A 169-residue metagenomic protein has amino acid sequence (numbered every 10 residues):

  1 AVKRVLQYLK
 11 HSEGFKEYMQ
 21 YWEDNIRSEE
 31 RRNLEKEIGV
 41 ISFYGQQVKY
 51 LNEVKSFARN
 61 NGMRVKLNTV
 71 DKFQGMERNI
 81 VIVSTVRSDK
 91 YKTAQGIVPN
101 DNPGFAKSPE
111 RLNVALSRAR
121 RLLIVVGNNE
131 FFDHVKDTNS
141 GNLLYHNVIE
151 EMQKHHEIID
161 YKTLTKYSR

Functional and structural regions predicted by a protein language model:
A1-E53: Conserved helicase/translocase motor-coupling segment
V2, K66, S108-R111: Amphipathic coiled-coil/heptad-repeat helices and related helical stalk/stem segments that mediate oligomerization
I26, E30, K55-R59, K90-R169: Helicase C-terminal subdomain and adjacent C-terminal extension
E35, E77-I80, R120-R121: Active-site lining segments that contact anionic ligands and/or coordinate catalytic metals
I41, I82-S84, L116, I124: Structural motif
I41-F43, V70, V126: Short His-Asn-centered micro-motif
G45-Q46, K72, R87-S88, E130-F131: Conserved beta-strand elements of beta-rich interaction domains across eukaryotes, especially beta-propellers
N52-A94, V98-P99: Conserved motor-coupling elements within RecA-like helicase/translocase cores
